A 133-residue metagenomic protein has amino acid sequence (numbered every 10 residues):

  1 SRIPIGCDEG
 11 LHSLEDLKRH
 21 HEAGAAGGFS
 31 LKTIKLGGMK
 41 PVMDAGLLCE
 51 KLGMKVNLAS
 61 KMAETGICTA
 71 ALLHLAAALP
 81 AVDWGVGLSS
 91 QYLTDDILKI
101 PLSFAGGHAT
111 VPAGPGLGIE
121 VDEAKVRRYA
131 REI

Functional and structural regions predicted by a protein language model:
S1-G6, H12-H108: Shared catalytic-loop signature of beta/alpha-barrel
Y92, D96-I133: C-terminal extensions of enzymes
